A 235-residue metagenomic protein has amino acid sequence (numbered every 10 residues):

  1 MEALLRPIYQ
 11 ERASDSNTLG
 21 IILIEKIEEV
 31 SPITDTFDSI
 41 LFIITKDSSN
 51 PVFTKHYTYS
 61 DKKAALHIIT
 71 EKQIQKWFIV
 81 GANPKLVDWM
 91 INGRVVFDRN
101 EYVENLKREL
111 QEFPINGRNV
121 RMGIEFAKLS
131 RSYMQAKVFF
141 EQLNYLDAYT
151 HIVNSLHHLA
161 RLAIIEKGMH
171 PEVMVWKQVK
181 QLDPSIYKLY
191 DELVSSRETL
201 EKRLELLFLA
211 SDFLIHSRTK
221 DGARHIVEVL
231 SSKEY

Functional and structural regions predicted by a protein language model:
M1, T70-K72, P114, T199-R203 (+1 more regions): General structural signal for secondary-structure boundaries
M1-G20: Helical scaffold of the NTase/Pol beta-like nucleotidyltransferase catalytic core
M1-L5, K26-E29, I186-L189: A broad, low-specificity signal for short, low-complexity segments enriched in glycine/proline and polar/charged
L5-E11, G93-Y102, H170-E172: Short N-terminal helix-initiation segments at or just after the protein's N-terminus
T18-T70: Catalytic metal-binding acidic patch
F37-I40, K55-Y57, I74-V87, R99-Q111 (+4 more regions): Short charge-dense sequence patches
S60-Q142: Conserved NTP/Mg2+-binding pocket subregion across the NTase superfamily
V120-Y235: Conserved nucleotidyltransferase catalytic core and NTase-mimicking acidic/glycine-rich helix/loop elements in nucleic
